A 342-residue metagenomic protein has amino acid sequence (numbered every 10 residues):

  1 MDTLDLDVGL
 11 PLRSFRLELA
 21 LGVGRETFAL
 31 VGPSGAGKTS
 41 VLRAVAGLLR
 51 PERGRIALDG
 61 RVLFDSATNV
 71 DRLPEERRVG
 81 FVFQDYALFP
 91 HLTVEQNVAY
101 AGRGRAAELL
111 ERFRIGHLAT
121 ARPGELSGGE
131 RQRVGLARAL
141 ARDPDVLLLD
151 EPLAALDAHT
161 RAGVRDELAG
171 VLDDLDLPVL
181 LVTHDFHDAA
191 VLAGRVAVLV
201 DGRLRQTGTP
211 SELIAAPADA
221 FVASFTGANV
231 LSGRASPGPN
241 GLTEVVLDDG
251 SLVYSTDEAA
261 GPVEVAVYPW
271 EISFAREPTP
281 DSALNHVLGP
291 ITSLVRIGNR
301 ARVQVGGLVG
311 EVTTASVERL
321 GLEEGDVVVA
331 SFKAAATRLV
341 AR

Functional and structural regions predicted by a protein language model:
D2-T39, A44-R53, A57, R61 (+2 more regions): Non-catalytic connector elements of ABC transporters
L6-V8, T68, V222: Pre-NBD coupling/linker segments of ABC/ABC-like ATPases
L48, E76-V79, F83-H91, D185: Catalytic "switch" loops of ABC-type ATPases
R53, D59, D85, V200-D201: Residue-level recognition of short loop/turn positions
L63-G80, L213, P217: ABC ATPase NBD coupling module
R78, T93-D219: ABC ATPase nucleotide-binding domains
T209-S236: ABC transporter nucleotide-binding domain
